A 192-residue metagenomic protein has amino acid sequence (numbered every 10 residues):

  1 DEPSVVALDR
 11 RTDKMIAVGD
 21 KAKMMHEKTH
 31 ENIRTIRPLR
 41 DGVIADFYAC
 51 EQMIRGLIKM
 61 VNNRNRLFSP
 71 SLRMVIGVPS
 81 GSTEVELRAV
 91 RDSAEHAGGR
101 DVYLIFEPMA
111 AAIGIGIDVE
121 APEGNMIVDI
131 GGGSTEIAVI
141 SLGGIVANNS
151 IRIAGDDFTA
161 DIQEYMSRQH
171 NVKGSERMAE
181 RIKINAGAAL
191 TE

Functional and structural regions predicted by a protein language model:
D1-I130, V139-E192: Nucleotide/phosphate-binding catalytic cleft detector across ATP-hydrolyzing and phosphate-transferring enzymes
G133: Conserved Rossmann-like nucleotide-cofactor binding loop
